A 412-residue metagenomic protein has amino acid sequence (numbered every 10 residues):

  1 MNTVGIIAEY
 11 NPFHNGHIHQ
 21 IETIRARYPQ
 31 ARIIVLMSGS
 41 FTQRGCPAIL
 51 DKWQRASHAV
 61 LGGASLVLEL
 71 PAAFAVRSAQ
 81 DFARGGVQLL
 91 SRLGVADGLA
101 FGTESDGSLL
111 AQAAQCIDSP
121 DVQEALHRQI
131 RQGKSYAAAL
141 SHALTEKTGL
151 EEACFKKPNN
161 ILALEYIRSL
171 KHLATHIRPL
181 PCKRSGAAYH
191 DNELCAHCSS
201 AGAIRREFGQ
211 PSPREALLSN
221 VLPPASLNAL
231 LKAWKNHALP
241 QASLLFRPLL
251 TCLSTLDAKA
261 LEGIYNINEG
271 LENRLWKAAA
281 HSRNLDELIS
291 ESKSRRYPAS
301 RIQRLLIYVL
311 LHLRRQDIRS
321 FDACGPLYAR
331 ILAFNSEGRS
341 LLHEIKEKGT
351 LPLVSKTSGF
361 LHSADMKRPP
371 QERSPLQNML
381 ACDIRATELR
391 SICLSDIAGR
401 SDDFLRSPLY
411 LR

Functional and structural regions predicted by a protein language model:
M1-R55: N-terminal catalytic cores of NTP/NDP-binding nucleotidyl/phosphoryl-transfer enzymes
Q30, A64, V95-A96: A structural motif
S57-P71: A glycine-rich helix N-cap at a beta->alpha junction
L70-R412: Active-site cores that bind ATP or allylic diphosphates and position pyrophosphate for catalysis
